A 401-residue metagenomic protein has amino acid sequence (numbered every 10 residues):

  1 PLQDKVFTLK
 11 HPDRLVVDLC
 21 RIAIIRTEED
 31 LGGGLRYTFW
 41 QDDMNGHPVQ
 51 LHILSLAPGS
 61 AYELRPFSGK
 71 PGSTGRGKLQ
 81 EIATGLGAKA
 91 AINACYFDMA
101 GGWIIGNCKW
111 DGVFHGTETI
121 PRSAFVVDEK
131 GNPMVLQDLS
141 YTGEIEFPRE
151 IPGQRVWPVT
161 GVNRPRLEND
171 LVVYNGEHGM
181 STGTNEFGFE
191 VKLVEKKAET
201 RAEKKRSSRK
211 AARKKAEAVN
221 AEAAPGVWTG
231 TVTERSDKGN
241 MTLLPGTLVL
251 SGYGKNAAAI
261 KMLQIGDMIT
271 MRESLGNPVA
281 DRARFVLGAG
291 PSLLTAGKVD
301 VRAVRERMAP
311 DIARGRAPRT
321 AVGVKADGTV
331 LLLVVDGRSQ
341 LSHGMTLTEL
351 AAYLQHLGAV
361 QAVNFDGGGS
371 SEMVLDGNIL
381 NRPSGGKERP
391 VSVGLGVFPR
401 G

Functional and structural regions predicted by a protein language model:
L2-G401: Gly/Ser/Thr/Pro-rich low-complexity, intrinsically disordered segments
